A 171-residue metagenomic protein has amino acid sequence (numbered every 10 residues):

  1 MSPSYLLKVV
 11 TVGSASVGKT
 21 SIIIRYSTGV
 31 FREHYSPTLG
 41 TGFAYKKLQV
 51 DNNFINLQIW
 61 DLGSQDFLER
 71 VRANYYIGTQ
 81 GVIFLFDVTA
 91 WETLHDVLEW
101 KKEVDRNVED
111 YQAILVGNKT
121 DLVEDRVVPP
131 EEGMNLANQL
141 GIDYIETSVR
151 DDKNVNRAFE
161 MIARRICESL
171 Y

Functional and structural regions predicted by a protein language model:
M1-Y171: TRAFAC-class small GTPase G-domain
